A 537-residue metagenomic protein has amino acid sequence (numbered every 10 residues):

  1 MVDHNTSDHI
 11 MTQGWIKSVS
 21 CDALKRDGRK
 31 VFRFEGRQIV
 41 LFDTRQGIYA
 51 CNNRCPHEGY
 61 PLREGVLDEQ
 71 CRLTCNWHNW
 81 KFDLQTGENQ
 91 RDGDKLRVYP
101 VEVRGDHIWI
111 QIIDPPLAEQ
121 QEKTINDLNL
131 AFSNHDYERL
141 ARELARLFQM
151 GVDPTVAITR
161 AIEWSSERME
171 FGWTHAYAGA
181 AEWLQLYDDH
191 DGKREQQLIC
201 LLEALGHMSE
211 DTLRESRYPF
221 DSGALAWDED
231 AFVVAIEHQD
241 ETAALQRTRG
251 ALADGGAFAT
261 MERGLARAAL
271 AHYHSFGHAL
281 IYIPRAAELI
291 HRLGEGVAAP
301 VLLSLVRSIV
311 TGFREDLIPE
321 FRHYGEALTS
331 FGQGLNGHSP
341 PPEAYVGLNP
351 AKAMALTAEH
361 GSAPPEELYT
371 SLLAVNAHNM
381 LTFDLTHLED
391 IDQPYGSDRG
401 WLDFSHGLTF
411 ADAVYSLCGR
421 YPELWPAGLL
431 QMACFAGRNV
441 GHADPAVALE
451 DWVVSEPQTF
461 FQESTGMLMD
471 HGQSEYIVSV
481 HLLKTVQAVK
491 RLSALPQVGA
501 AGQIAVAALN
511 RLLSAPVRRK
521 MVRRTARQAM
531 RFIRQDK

Functional and structural regions predicted by a protein language model:
M1-V2, V103, V506-L509: Short intrinsically disordered, low-complexity coil segments enriched in acidic
V2-F34: Zn-dependent metallo-beta-lactamase
T6-M11, K25, Q46, T86 (+1 more regions): Low-complexity, compositionally biased segments
W15, D22-K25, R29, N52 (+4 more regions): Membrane-targeting and insertion segments and their boundary/processing signals
C21-E119: Rieske [2Fe-2S] iron-sulfur-binding domain
I110-K537: Mature, well-folded catalytic/scaffold domains that follow N-terminal targeting or propeptide regions
